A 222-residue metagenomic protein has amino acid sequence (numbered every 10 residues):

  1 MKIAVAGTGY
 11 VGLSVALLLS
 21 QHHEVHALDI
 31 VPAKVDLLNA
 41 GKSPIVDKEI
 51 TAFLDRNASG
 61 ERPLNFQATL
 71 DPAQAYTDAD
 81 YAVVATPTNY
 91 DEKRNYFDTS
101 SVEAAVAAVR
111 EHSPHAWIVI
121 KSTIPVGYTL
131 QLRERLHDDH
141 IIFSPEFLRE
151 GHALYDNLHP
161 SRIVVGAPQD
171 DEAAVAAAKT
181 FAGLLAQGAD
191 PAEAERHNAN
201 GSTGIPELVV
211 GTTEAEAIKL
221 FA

Functional and structural regions predicted by a protein language model:
M1-P44: NAD(P)+-binding Rossmann beta1-loop-alpha1 motif at the extreme N-terminus of oxidoreductases
I3-V5, I118, I163: Conserved hydrophobic helix-helix packing surfaces used for dimerization/oligomerization
E49-D80: A structured beta-alpha segment of the ubiquitous adenosine-cofactor-binding alpha/beta core
A82-V84, I120, V165: Redox-cofactor binding/interface segments in oxidoreductases and associated redox assembly factors
T86-T88, T123, Q169: Short glycine-/small-residue-rich Rossmann-like dinucleotide-binding loops
P87-E92, E214-A217: A short, flexible beta-alpha/helix-coil linker loop
Y90-A153: Rossmann-like NAD(P)(H) cofactor-binding subdomain of soluble oxidoreductases
Q131-I142, R149-A222: Internal alpha-helical scaffold of NAD(P)-dependent oxidoreductase catalytic cores
